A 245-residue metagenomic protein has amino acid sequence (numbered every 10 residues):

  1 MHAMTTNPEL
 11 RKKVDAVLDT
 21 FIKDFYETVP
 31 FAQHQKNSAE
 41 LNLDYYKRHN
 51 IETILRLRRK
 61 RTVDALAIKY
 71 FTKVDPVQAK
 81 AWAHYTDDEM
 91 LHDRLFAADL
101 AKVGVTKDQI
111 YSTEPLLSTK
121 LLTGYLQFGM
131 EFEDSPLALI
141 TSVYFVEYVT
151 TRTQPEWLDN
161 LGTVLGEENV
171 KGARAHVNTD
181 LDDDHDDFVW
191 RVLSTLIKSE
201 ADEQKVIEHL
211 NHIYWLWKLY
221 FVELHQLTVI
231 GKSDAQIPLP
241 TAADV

Functional and structural regions predicted by a protein language model:
M1-V245: Non-heme di-metal
